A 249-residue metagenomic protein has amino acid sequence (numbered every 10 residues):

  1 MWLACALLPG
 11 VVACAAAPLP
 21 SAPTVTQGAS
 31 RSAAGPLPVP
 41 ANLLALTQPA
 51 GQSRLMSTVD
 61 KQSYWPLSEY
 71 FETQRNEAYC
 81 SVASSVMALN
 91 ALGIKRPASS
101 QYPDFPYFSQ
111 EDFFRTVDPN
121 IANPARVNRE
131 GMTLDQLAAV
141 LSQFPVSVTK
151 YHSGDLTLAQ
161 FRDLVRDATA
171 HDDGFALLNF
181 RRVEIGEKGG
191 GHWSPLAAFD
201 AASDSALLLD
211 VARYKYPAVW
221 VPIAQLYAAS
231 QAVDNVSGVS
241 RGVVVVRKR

Functional and structural regions predicted by a protein language model:
M1-L3: Bacterial N-terminal signal peptides that target proteins for export
A17-P20, G35-L37: Cleaved targeting-peptide boundary
L19-G28: Short, low-complexity, disordered segments immediately C-terminal to signal peptides in bacterial exported proteins
G35-L156, N235, R247-R249: Cysteine-nucleophile protease catalytic domains, especially the papain-like/related folds used in DUB/UBL proteases
L43-A45, E111-G191, A197-G242, K248: Conserved active-site-adjacent core of cysteine acyl-enzyme catalytic domains
